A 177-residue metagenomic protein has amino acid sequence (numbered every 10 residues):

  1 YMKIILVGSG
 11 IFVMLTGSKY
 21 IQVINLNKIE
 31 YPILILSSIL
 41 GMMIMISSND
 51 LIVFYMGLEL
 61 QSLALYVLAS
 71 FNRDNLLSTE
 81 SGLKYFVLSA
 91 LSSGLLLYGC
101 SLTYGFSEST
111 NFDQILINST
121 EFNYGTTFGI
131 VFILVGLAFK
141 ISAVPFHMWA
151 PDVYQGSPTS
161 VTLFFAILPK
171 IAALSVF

Functional and structural regions predicted by a protein language model:
Y1-F177: Alpha-helical transmembrane segments of multi-pass membrane proteins predominantly involved in bioenergetics
